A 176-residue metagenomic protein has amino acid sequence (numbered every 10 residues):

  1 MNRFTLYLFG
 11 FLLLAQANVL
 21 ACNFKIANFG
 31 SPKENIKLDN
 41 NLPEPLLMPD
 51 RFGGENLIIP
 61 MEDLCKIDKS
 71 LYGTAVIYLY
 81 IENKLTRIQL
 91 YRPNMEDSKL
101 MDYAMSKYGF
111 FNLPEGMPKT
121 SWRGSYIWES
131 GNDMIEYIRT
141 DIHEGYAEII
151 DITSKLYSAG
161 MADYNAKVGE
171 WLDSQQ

Functional and structural regions predicted by a protein language model:
M1-Y7: Bacterial N-terminal signal peptides that target proteins for export
F4, L57, D68-K69: Residue-level detector of intrinsically disordered/flexible regions characterized by low predicted structural confidence
Y7-F9, V19: Cleavable N-terminal signal peptides
L12, K69, L79-I81, M117-K119 (+1 more regions): Sterically constrained small-residue positions within well-ordered secondary structures of folded domains
L14-A17: N-terminal signal peptide c-region/cleavage motif recognized by signal peptidases
L20-I58, R87-Q176: Non-cytosolic coordination micro-motifs
M61-Y103: Mid-chain, structured segments of secreted extracytoplasmic proteins
